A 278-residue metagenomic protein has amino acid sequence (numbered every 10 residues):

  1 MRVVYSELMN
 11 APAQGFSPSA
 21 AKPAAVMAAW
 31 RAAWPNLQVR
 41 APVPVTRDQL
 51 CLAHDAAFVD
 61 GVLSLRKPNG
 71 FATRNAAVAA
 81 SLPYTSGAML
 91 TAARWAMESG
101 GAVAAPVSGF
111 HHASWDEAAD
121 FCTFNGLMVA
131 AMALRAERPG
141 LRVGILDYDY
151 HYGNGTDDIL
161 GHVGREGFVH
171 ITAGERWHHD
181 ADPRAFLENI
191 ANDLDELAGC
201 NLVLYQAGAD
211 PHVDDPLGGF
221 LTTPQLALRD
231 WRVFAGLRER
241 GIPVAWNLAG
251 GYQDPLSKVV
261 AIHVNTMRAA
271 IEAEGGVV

Functional and structural regions predicted by a protein language model:
M1-V45: N-terminal low-complexity, Ser/Thr- and acidic-residue-enriched intrinsically disordered segments
M9, A56, G109-F110: Short, flexible active-site-adjacent loop segments at beta-strand->alpha-helix junctions, enriched in small/polar
A11, P44-Q49, R176-D180: A short acidic, often aromatic-flanked loop/helix-cap motif at beta-alpha or helix-coil junctions that lines enzyme
L37-D48, A245-P255: Acidic carboxylate-rich catalytic motifs and surrounding loops in phosphoryl-/glycosyl-chemistry enzymes
P42-Q49, A105-H111: Short, glycine/charge-rich beta-strand/loop segments that flank catalytic centers and engage negatively charged groups
V45-K67: Charged, often glycine-rich, active-site loop that binds/positions anionic groups
G61-V278: A general "terminal functional-core" signal
